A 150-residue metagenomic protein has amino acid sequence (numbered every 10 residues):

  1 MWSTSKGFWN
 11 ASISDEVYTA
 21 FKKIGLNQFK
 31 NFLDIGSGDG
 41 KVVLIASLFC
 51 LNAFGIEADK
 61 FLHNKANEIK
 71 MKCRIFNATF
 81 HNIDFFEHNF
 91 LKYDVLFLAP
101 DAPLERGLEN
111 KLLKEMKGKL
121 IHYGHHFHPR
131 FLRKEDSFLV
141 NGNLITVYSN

Functional and structural regions predicted by a protein language model:
M1-N27: S-adenosyl-L-methionine
F29-G36: Conserved class I S-adenosyl-L-methionine
K41-L51: Conserved SAM-binding loop of SAM-dependent methyltransferases across substrates and taxa, primarily the Class I
N52-E57: Conserved SAM-binding motif I beta-strand of class I
A66-N67: Conserved SAM-binding loop
R74-F85: Conserved SAM-binding strand-loop segment of SAM-dependent methyltransferases
D94-R106: A short SAM/SAH-binding and catalytic strip from SAM-dependent methyltransferases
L104-N150: C-terminal substrate-binding/active-site "lid" region of AdoMet-derived donor-dependent transferases
